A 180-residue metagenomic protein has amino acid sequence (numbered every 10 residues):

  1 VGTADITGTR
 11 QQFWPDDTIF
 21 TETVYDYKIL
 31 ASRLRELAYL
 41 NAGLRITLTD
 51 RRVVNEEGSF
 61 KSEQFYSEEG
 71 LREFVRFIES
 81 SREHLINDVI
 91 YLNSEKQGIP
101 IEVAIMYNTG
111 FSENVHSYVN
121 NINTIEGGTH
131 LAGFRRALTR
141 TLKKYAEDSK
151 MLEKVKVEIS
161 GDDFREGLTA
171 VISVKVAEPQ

Functional and structural regions predicted by a protein language model:
V1-P15: GHKL (Bergerat-fold) ATPase N-terminal catalytic module, capturing the glycine-rich phosphate-binding loop and acidic
F13, I19-T21, F60, F65: Aromatic-residue hotspot detector
D17-T23, N123-T124: Short, polar/charged loop or turn motifs at beta-strand boundaries
T23-I29: Non-catalytic interaction modules of co-chaperones and other macromolecular assembly/maintenance factors
K28, R35-L37, G43, T47-Q180: GHKL/Histidine-kinase-like ATPase module
